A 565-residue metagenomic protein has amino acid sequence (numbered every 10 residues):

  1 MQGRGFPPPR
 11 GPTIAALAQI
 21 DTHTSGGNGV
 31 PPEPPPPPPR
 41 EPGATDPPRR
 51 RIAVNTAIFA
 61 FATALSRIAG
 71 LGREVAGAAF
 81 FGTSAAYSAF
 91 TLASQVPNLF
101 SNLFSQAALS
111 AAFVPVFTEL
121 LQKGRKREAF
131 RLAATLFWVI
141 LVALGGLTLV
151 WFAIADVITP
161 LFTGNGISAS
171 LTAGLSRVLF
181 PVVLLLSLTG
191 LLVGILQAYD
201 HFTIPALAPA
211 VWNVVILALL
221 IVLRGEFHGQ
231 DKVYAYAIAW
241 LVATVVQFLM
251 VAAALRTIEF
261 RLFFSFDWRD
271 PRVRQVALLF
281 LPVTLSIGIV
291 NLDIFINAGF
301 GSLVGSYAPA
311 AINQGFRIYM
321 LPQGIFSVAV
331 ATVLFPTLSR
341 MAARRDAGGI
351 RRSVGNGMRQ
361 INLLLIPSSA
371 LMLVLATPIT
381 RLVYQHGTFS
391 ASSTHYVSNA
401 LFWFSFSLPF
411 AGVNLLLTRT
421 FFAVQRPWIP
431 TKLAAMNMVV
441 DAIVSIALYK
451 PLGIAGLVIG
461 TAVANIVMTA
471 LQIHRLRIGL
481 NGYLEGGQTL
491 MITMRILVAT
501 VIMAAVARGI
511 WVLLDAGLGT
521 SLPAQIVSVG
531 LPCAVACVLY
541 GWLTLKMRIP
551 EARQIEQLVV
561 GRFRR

Functional and structural regions predicted by a protein language model:
Q2, F6, R10-R565: Membrane-embedded alpha-helical bundles of multi-pass transporters/translocases, especially carrier/permease families
